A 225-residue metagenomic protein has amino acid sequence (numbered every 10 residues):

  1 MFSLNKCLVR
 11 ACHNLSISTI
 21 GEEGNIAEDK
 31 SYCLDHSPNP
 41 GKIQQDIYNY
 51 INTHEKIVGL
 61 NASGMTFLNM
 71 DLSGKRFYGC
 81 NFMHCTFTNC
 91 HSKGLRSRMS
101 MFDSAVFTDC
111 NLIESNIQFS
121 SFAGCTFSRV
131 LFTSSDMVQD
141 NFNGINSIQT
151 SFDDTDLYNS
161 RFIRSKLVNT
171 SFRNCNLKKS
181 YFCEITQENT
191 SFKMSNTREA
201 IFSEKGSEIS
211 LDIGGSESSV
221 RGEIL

Functional and structural regions predicted by a protein language model:
M1-A27, I43-L225: Tandem repeat scaffolds
G24-S37: Cysteine-rich micro-motifs
